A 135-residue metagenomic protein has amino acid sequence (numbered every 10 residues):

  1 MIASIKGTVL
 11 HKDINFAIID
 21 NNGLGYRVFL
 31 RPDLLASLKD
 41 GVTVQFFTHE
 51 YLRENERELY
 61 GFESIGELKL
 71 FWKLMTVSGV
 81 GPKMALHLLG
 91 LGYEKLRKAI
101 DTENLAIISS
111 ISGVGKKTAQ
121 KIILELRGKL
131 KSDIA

Functional and structural regions predicted by a protein language model:
M1, L70, T76, M84 (+4 more regions): Helical mechanochemical/support elements of P-loop NTPase systems and associated helical scaffolds
M1-T76: Structure-specific DNA junction-binding interface
A17-N22, L88-L89, I100: Short, acidic/hydrophobic/Gly-rich beta-strand patch recurrent on exposed beta strands that often constitutes part
R57-F62, P82-A99, K121-S132: Amphipathic, charged-and-aliphatic alpha-helical interface segments that function as noncatalytic docking
I108: Short alpha-helical "recognition helix" segments of helix-turn-helix
